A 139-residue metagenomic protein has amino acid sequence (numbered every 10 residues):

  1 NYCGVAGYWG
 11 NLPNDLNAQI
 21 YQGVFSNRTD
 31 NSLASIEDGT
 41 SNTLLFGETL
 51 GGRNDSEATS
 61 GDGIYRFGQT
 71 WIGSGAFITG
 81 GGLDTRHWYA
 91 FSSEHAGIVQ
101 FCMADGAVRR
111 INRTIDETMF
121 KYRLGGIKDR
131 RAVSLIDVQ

Functional and structural regions predicted by a protein language model:
N1-Q139: Surface-exposed loop/linker segments characteristic of extracytoplasmic
